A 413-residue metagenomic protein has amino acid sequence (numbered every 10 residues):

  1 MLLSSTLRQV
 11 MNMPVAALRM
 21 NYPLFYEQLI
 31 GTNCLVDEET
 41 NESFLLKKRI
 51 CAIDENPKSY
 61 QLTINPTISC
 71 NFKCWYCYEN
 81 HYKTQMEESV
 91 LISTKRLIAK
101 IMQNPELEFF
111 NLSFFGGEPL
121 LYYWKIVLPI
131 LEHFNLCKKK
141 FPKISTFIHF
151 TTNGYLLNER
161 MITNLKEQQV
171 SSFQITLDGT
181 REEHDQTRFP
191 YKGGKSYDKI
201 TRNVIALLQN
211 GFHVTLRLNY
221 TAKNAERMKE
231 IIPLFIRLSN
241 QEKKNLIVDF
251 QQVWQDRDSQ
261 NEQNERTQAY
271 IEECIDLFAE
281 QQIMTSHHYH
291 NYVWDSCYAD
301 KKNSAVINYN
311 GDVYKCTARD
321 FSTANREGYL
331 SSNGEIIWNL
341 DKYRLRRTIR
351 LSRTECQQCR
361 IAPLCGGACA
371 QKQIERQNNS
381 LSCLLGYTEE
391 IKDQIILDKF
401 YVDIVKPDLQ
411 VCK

Functional and structural regions predicted by a protein language model:
M1, S5-L24, L351-K413: Radical SAM enzyme core and accessory elements
M1-K58, T63: Long, charge-rich, low-complexity alpha-helical segments
T63, N80-F250: Conserved glycine-rich "GG(E/T)P / GGGxP" loop and the immediately following alpha-helix in the radical SAM core
C77-Y82, R360-L364: Detector for the c-type heme attachment site
E182-T187, K223, K244-R266, T285-C297 (+1 more regions): Flexible glycine/acidic-rich beta-alpha junction loops that bind and position SAM and/or redox cofactors in anaerobic
E265-Y292, A318-G366: C-terminal accessory region of radical SAM enzymes
Y298-K302: Short, small/polar residue-rich loop motifs at catalytic or cofactor-binding pockets
